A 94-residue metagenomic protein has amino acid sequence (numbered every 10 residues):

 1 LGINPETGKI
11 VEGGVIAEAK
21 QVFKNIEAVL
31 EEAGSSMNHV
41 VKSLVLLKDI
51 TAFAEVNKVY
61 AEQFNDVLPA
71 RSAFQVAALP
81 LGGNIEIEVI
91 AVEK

Functional and structural regions predicted by a protein language model:
L1-K94: Short, polar/acidic, helix-capping and beta-turn segments at strand->helix junctions that line the mouths
